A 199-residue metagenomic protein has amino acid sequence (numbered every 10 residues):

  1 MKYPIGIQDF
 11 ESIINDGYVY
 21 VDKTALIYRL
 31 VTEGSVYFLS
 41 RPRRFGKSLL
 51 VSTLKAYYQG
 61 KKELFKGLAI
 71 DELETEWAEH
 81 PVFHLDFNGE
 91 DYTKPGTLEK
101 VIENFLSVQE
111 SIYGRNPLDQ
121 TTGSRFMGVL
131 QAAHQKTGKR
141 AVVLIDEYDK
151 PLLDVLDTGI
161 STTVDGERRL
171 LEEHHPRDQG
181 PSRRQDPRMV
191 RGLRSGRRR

Functional and structural regions predicted by a protein language model:
M1-R199: Phosphate-binding site recognition
